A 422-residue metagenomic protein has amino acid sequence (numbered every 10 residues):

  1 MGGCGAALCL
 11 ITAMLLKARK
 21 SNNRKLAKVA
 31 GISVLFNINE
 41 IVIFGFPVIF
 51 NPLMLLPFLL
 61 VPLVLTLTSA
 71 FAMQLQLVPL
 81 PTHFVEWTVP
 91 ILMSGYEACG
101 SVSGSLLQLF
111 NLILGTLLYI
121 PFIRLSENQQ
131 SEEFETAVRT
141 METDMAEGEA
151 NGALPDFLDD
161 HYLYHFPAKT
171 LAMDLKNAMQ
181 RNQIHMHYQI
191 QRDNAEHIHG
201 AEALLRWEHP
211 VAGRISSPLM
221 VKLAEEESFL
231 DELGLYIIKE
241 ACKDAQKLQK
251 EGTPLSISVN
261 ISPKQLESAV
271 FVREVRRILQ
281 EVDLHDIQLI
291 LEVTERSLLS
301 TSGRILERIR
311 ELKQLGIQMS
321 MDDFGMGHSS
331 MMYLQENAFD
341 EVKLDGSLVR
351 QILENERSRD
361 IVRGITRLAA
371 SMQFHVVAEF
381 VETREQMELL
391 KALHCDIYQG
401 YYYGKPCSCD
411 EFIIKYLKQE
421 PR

Functional and structural regions predicted by a protein language model:
M1-P52, F58: Helix-loop-helix junctions within the multi-pass membrane cores of secondary transporters/permeases
E40, F44-G45, C99, T140-A168: Cytosolic juxtamembrane regulatory segments of multi-pass membrane proteins
I43-M145: Transmembrane alpha-helical segments and their short flanking loops that form helix-hairpins/helix-helix interfaces
A150-L223, M321: Active-site core of bacterial EAL-family cyclic-dinucleotide phosphodiesterase domains
H209, M220, A245, V259 (+3 more regions): Signature for phosphate-centric chemistry
H209-R214, I238-C242, D323, G400: Short acidic-capped amphipathic helix/loop micro-motif used as an active-site/signal-coupling element
F229-R304, F380: Catalytic core of bacterial c-di-GMP phosphodiesterases, primarily the EAL and HD-GYP domains, capturing alpha-helical
S262-E267, E292-S300, I317-R422: EAL-family c-di-GMP phosphodiesterase catalytic domain
